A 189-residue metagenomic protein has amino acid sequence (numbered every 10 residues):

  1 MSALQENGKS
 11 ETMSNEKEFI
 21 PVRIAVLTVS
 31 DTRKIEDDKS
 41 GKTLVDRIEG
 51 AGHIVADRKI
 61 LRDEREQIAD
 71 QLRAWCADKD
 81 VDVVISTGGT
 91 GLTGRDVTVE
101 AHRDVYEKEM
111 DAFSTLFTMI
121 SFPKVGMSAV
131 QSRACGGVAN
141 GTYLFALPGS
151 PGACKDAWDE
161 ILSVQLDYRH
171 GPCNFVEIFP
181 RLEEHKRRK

Functional and structural regions predicted by a protein language model:
M1-K189: Non-catalytic beta/alpha edge segments that cap or flank active sites
